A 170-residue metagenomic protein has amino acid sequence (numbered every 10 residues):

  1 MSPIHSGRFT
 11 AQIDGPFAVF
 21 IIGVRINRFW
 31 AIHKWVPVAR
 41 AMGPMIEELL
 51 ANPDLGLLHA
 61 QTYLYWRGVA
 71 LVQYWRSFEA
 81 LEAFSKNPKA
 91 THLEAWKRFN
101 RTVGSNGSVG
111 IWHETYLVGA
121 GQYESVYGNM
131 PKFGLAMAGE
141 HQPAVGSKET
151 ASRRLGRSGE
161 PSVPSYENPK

Functional and structural regions predicted by a protein language model:
M1-G68, A83, G107-K170: Short S/T/G/P-rich N-terminal loop/turn motif that feeds into the first structured element of a domain
Y74-R76: Tryptophan-centric aromatic hotspots in well-structured domains and transmembrane helices
F78-G110: An amphipathic, aromatic/His-enriched active-site/gating alpha helix that lines ligand/cofactor pockets
